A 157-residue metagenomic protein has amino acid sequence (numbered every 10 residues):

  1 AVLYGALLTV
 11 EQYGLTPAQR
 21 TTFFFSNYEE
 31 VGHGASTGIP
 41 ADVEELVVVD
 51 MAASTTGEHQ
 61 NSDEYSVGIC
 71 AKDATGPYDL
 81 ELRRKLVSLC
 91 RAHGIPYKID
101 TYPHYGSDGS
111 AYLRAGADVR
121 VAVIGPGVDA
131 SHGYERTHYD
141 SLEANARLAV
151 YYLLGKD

Functional and structural regions predicted by a protein language model:
A1-K72, G109: Acidic/histidine-rich catalytic neighborhood of metal-dependent amide-processing enzymes
G68-D157: Active-site-adjacent substrate-binding region of metalloamidase/peptidase-like peptide-processing proteins
